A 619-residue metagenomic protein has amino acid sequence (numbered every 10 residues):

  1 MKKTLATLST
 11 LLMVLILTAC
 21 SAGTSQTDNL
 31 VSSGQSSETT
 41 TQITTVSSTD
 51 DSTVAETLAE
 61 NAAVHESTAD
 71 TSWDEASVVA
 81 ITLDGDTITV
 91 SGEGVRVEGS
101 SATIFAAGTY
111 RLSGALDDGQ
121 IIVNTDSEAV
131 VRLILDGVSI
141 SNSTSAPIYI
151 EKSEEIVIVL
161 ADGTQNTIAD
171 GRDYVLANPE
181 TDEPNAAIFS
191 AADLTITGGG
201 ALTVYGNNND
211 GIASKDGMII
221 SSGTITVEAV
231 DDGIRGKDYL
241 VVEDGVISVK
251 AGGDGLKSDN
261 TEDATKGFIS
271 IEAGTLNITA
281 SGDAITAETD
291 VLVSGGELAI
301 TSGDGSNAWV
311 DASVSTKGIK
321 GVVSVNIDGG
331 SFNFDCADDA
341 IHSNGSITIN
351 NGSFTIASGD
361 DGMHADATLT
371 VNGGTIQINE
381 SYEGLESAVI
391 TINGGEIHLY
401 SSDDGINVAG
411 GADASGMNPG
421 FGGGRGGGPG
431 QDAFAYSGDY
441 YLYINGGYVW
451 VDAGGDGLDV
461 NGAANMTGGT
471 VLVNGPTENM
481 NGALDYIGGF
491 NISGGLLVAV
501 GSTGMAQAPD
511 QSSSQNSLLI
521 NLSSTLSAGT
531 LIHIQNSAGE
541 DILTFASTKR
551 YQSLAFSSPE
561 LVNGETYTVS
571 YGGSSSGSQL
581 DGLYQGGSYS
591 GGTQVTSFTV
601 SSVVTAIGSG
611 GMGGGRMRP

Functional and structural regions predicted by a protein language model:
T4-P619: A composition-driven surface/loop motif
